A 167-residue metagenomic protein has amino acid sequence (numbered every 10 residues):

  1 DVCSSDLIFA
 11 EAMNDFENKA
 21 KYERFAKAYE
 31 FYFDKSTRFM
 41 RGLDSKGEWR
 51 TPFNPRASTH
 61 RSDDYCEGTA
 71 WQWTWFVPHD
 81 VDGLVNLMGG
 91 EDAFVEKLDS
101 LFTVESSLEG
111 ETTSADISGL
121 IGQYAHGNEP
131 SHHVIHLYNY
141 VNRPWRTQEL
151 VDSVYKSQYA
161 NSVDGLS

Functional and structural regions predicted by a protein language model:
D1-S4: Short, small-residue-biased leader/transition segments that mark boundaries at the very start of proteins
D6-I8: Conserved, charged catalytic cores of large soluble enzymes
A12-S131: Catalytic cores of carbohydrate-active enzymes
L87, S100-E105, E109, H126 (+1 more regions): Non-catalytic C-terminal accessory modules of carbohydrate-active enzymes
